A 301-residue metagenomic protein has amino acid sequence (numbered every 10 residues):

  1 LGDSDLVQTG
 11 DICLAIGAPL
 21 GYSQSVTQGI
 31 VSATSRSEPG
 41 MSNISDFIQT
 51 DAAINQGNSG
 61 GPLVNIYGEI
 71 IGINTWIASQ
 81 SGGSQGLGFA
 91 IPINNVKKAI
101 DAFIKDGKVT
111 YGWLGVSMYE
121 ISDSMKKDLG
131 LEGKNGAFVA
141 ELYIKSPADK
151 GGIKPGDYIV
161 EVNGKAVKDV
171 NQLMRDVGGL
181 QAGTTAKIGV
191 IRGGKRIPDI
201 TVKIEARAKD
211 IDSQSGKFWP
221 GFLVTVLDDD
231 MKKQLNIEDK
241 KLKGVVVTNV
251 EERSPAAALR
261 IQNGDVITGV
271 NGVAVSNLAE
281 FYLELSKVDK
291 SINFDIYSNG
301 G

Functional and structural regions predicted by a protein language model:
L1-P155, E161-A166, V170-T185, I191-P220 (+3 more regions): Serine-dependent protease modules
A148-V170, P255-L278: Conserved PDZ fold ligand-binding element
P220, K233-L235, S298-G300: Gly/Pro-rich, low-complexity intrinsically disordered segments
D229-G269: Conserved, compact domain cores that house catalytic/ligand-binding motifs in diverse enzymes and effector modules
L278-L283, K287-G301: Low-complexity, intrinsically disordered Gly/Pro/Thr-rich segments
